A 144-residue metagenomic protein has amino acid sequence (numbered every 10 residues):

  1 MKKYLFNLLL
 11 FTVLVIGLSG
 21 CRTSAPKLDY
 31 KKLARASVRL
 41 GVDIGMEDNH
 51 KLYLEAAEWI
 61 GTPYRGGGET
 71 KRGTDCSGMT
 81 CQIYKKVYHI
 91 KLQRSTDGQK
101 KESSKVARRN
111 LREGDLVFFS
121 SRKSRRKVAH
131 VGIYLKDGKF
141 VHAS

Functional and structural regions predicted by a protein language model:
M1-C21: Sec-dependent bacterial lipoprotein signal peptides
V15-R39: Bacterial Sec signal peptide processing site at the extreme N-terminus
R39-D43, T62-E113: Catalytic cysteine-centered active-site loop
D48, L52, A56, D75-C76 (+1 more regions): Stable alpha-helical elements in mature extracytoplasmic
L92-S95, I133-S144: Catalytic Cys-His active-site segments of thiol-dependent hydrolases/isopeptidases
G114-D115, G138: Structural motif
S124-V131: Short, Lys/Arg- and Gly-enriched loop/turn segments at beta-strand edges
